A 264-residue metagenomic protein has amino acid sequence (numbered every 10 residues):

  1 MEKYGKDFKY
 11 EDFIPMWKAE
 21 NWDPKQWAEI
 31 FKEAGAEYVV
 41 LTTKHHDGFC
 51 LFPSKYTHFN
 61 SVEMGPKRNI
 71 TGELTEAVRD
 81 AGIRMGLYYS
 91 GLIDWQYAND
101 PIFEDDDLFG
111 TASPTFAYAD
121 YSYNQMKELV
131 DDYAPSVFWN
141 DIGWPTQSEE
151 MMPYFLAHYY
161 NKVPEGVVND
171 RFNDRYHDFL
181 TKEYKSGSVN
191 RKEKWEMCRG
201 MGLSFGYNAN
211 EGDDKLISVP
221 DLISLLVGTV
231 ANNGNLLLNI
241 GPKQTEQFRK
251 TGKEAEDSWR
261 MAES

Functional and structural regions predicted by a protein language model:
M1-S264: Mature catalytic domains of secreted/periplasmic carbohydrate-active enzymes
